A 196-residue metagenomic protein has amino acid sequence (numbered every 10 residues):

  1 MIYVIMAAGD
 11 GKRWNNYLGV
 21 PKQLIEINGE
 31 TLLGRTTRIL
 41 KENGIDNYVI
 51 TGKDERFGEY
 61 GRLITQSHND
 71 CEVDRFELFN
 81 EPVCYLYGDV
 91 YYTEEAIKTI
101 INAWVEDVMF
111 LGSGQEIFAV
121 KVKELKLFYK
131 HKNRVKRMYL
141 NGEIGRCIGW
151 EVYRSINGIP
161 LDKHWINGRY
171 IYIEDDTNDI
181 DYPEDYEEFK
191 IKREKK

Functional and structural regions predicted by a protein language model:
M1-L18: N-terminal nucleotide-binding beta1-loop-alpha1 segment
I2-I5, L33, N47-V49: Hydrophobic targeting segments
G9, V20, L24, V105: Catalytic phosphate/metal-binding cores of nucleic-acid and nucleotide-processing enzymes, i.e., regions that mediate
D10, I50-R56: Short, polar loop motifs at secondary-structure junctions
E30-D46, E72: A short, N-terminal amphipathic alpha-helix
E55-L86, V90-T99: Short phosphate-binding loop-to-helix
Y92-T177: Conserved core of the sugar-phosphate nucleotidyltransferase
R169-K196: C-terminal catalytic/acceptor-binding lobe
